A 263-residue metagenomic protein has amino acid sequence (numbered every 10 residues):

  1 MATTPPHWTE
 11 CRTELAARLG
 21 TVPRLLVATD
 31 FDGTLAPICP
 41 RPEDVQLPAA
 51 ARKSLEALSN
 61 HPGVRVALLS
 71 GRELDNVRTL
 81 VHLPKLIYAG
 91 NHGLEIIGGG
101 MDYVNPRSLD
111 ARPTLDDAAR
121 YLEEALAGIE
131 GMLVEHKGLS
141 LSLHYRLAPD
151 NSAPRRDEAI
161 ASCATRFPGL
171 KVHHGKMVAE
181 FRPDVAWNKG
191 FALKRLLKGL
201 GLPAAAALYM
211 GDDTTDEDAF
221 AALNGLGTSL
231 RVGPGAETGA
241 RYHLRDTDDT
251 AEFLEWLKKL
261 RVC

Functional and structural regions predicted by a protein language model:
A2-W8, V22, G190-C263: Mg2+-dependent phosphoryl-transfer enzymes with acidic/Ser/Thr/Gly-rich catalytic loops
P6-R18: Short, basic/aromatic recognition patches
A16, Q46-K137: Active-site phosphate-binding/coordination module
G20-P40, L68, L193: Asp-based phosphoryl-transfer active-site loop
R72-A89, N151-K171: Substrate-recognition/cap helix-loop segment adjacent to the acidic, metal-dependent catalytic center of Asp-based
N91, I97-D116, H173-A204: Substrate-recognition "cap/lid" segment bordering the active-site pocket of phosphatases
M132-P149, K171-R182: Charged, glycine-interspersed solvent-exposed loop segments at helix/strand-loop junctions that cap or gate access
